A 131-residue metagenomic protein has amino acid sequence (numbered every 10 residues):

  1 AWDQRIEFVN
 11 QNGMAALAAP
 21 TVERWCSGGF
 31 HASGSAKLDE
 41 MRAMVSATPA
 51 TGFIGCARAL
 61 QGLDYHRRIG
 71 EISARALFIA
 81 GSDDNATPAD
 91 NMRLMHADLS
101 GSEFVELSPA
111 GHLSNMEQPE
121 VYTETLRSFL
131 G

Functional and structural regions predicted by a protein language model:
A1-P20, R24-W25: Flexible "cap/lid" loop of the alpha/beta hydrolase fold
D3, S35-D39, A89-R93: Short, surface-exposed alpha-helical segments at coil->helix boundaries
V9, V45, D84-T87, G111-E117: Glycosyltransferase donor-binding loop in the core domain
A19-P20, L38-R67: Hydrophobic, aromatic-rich cap/lid helix
T21, A57-L60, M95, Y122 (+2 more regions): Hydrophobic "lid"/C-terminal helical patch of Rossmann-like NAD(P)-dependent dehydrogenase/epimerase domains
I72, F78-A80, D84: Short beta-strand/loop motif that positions the catalytic acidic residue of the alpha/beta-hydrolase fold
A74, P88-A97: Short alpha-helix in the alpha/beta-hydrolase fold that links the catalytic acid
G101-G131: Catalytic active-site module of serine/aspartate enzymes centered on a nucleophile-bearing elbow/loop
